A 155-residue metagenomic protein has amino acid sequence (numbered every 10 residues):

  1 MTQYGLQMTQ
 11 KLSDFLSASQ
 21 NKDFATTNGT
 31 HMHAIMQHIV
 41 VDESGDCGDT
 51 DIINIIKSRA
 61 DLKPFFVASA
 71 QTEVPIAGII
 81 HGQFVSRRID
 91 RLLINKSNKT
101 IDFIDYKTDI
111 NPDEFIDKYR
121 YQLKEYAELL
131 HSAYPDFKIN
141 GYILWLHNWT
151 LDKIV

Functional and structural regions predicted by a protein language model:
M1-I89, N95-N98, Y119-Y121, H131-A133 (+2 more regions): Nuclease catalytic cores
L93-I94, K153: Conserved hydrophobic "DFG−1" position in protein kinase catalytic cores
T100-D102: Structural motif
D105, Y142-W145: Short beta-strand segments
Y106-I116: Short beta-strand-loop-alpha-helix junction that forms the active-site gateway of nucleic-acid-processing nucleases
P112-E114, T150-I154: Switch/connector loops and helix/strand junctions flanking conserved nucleotide-binding motifs in nucleotide-processing
D113, L123-E128: C-terminal interaction modules of eukaryotic adaptor/scaffold proteins
